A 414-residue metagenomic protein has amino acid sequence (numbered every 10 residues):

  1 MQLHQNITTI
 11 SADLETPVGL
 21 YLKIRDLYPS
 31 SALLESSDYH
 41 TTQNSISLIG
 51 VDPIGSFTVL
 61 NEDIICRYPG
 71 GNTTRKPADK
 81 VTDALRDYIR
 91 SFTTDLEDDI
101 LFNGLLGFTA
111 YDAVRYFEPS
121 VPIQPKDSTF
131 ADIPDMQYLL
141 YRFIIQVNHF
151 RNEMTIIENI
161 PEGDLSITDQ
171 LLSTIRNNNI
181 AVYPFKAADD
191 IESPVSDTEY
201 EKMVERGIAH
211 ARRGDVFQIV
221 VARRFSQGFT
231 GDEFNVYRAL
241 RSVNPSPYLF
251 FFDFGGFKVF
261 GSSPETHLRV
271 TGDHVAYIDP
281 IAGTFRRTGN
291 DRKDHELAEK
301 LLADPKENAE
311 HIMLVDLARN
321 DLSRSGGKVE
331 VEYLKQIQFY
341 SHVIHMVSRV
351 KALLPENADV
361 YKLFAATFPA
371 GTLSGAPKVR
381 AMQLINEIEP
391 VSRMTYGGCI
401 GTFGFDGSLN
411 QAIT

Functional and structural regions predicted by a protein language model:
M1-T414: Extended alpha-helical targeting/anchoring segments, especially N-terminal organellar/secretory targeting helices
